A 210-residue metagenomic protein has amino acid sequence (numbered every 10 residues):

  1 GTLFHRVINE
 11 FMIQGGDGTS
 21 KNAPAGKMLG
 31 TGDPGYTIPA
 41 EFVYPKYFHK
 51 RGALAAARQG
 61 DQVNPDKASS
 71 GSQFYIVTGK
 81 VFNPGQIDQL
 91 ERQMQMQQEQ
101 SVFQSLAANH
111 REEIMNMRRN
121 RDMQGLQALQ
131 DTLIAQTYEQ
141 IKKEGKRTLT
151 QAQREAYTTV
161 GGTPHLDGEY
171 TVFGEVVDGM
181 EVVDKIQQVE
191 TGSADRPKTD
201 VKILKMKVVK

Functional and structural regions predicted by a protein language model:
G1-K210: Cyclophilin-like peptidyl-prolyl cis-trans isomerases
